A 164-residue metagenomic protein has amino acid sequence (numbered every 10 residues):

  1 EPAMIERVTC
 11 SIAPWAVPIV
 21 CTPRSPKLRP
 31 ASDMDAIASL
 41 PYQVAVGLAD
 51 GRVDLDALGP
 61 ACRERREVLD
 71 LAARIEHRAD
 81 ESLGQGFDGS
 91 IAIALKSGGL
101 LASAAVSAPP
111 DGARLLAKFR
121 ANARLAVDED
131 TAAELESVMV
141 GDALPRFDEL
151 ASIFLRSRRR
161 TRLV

Functional and structural regions predicted by a protein language model:
E1-V164: Terminal-appendage/accessory-domain detector
